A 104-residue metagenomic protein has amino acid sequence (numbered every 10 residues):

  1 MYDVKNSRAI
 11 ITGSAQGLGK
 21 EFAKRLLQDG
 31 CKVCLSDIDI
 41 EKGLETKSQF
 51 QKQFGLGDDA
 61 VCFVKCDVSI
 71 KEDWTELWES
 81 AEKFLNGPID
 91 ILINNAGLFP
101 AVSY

Functional and structural regions predicted by a protein language model:
Y2-C34: Canonical Rossmann dinucleotide-binding motif of NAD(H)/NADP(H)-dependent dehydrogenases/reductases, specifically
R8, K32, C62, P88-D90: Structural signature of beta-strand start/N-cap positions in the alpha/beta core of ABC transporter nucleotide-binding
T12, I89-G97: Rossmann-fold scaffold of SDR-type NAD(P)-dependent oxidoreductases
L18, G43-T46, F50: Generic hydrophobic, amphipathic alpha-helix propensity
K20, K24, Q28, L44 (+2 more regions): Amphipathic, non-transmembrane alpha-helical secondary structure
C31-T46: Conserved glycine-rich Rossmann-like NAD(P)H-binding loop of the short-chain dehydrogenase/reductase
K47-Q51, V61-K65, I70-G87: Conserved amphipathic alpha-helix within the SDR
F99-Y104: Conserved mid-core segment of classical short-chain dehydrogenase/reductases
